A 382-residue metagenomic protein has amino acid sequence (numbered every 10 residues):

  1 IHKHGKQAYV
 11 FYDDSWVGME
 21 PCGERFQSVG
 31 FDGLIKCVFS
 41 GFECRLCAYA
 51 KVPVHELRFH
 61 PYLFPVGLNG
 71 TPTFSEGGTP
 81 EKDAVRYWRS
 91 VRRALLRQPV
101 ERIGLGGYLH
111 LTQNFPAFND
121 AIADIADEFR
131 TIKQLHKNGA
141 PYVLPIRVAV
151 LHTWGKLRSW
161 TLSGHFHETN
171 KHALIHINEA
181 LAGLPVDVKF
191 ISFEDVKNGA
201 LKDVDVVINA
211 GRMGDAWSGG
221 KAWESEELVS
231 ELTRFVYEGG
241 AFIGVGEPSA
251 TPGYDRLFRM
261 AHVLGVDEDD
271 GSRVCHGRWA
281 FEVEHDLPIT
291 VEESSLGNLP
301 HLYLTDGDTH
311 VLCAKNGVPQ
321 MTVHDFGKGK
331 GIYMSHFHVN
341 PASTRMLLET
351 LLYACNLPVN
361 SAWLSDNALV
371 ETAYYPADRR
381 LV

Functional and structural regions predicted by a protein language model:
I1-V236, G244-D255, R259-E268, H324 (+2 more regions): Glycan-processing catalytic domains of CAZymes
D83, D215-V382: A conserved amphipathic helix/loop scaffold that creates a polar/acidic microenvironment used either to coordinate
